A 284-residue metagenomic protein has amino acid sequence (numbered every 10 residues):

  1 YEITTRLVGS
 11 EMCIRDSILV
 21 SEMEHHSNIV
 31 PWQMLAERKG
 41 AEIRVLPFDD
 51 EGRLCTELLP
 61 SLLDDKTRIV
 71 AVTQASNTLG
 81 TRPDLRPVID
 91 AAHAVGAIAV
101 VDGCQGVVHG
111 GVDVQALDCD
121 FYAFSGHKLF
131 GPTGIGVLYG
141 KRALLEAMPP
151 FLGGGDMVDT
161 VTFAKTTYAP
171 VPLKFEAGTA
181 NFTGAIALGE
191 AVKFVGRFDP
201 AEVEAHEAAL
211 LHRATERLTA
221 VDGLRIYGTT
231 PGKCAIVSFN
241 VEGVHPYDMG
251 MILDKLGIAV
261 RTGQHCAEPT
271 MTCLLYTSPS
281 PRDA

Functional and structural regions predicted by a protein language model:
Y1-G9, I14, Y276-A284: Single conserved hydrophobic/aromatic residue that forms the stacking wall/gate of nucleotide- or nucleobase-binding
E11, R15-I29: Conserved PLP-anchoring active-site segment centered on the Schiff-base-forming lysine
E42, F48-V108: Active-site phosphate-binding strand-loop segment of PLP-dependent enzymes
A116-A164: Active-site PLP attachment segment
Y168-T183: A short glycine-threonine-serine/GTX helix/turn-capping micro-motif
E176, G196-H245, M249: Conserved small-domain helix->loop->beta segment predominantly found in fold-type I
F182-G184, G189, G250, K255 (+3 more regions): PLP-dependent enzyme catalytic core of the Aspartate aminotransferase-like
